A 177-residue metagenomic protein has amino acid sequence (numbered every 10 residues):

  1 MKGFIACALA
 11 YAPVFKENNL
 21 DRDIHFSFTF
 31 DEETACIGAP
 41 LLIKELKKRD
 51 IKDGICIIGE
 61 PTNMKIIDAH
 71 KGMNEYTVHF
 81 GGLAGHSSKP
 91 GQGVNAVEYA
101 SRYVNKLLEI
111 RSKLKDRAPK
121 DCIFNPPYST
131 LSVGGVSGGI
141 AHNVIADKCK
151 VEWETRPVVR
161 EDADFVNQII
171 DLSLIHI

Functional and structural regions predicted by a protein language model:
K2-E75: Acidic/histidine-rich catalytic neighborhood of metal-dependent amide-processing enzymes
K48, K65, Y103, I175-I177: Polar low-complexity intrinsically disordered regions
I58, I66-D68, V133, I145 (+1 more regions): Hydrophobic aliphatic residue packing
T77-I175: Metal-dependent amide/peptide-bond hydrolase catalytic core, centered on the "pita-bread" metallohydrolase fold
